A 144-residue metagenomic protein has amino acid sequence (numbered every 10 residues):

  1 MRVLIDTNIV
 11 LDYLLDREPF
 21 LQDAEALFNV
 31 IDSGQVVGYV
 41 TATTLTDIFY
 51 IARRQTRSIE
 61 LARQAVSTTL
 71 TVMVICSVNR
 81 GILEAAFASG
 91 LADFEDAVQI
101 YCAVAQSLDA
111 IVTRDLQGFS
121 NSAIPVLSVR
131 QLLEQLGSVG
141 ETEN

Functional and structural regions predicted by a protein language model:
M1-V40, R54-E60, N121, R130-N144: Short, well-structured N-terminal submotif of metal-dependent ribonuclease cores
I9, D47-I51, A85: A general alpha-helix detector
E25, D47-V74: Active-site-proximal, substrate-binding regions of enzyme catalytic domains and RNA-binding/basic surfaces
V40-T44, I82: Short, conserved alpha-helical segments within structured domains
T46, Y101, G118-F119, E134: Positions that flank functional sites
T71-L116, E143-N144: Active-site neighborhoods of divalent-metal-dependent phosphate/nucleic-acid chemistry enzymes
C76-S77, V126-V129: Short acidic-hydrophobic, aromatic-tinged amphipathic segments that line or gate anion-handling sites
L116-I124: Short loop/helix-cap segments at secondary-structure boundaries that form the rim of catalytic
